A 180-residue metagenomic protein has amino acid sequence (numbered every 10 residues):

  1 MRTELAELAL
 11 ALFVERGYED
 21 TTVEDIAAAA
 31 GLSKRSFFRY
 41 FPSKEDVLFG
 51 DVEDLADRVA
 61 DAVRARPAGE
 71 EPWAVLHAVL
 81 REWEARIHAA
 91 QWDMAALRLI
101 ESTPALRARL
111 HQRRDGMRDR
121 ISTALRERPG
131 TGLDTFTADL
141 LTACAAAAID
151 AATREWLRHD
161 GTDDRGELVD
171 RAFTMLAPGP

Functional and structural regions predicted by a protein language model:
M1, L55, L80, R113-M117 (+1 more regions): Hydrophobic/aromatic residues within well-ordered alpha-helical segments
M1-R16, D20-L32, D54: Basic, helix-initiating cap at the start of DNA-binding domains
E15-Y18, L32, F38-G50: HTH DNA-binding helix-turn interface
D57-A96, S102: Hydrophobic alpha-helical connector segments
I87, R128, A152-D160: Secondary-structure edge/capping motif, primarily at the C-terminal ends of alpha-helices and the immediately following
A89, T103, D115-L141: Hydrophobic alpha-helical bundle segments that form small-molecule/ligand-binding pockets
I100, T135-E155, E167-L176: Hydrophobic alpha-helical segments that form the core of small-molecule binding pockets and/or dimer interfaces
T123, G161-P180: C-terminal peripheral helix-coil segments that are non-catalytic and often amphipathic
